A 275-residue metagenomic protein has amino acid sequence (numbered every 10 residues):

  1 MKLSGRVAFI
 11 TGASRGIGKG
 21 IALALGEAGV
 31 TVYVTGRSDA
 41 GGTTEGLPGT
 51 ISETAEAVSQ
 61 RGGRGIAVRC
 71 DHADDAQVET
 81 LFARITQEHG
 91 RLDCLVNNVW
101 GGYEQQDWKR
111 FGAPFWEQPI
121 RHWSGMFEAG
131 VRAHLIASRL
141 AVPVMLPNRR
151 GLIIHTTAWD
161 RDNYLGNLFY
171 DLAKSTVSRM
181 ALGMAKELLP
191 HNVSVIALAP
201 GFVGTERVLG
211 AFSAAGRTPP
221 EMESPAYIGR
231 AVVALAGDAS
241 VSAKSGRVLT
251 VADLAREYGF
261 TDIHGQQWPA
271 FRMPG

Functional and structural regions predicted by a protein language model:
M1-H89, W100-E104, W108-A113, R121-H122: Short-chain dehydrogenase/reductase
R6, G63-R64, R91-L92, S138 (+3 more regions): Active-site loop of short-chain dehydrogenase/reductase
L25, R91, I153, S178 (+2 more regions): Conserved Rossmann-fold SDR core element
G101-Q105, A113-H122, M126, L152-P190 (+1 more regions): Catalytic loop of short-chain dehydrogenase/reductase
D107, V193, F202-F212: Short beta-loop-alpha junction of Rossmann-like oxidoreductase domains
S138-R139, L182: A short, exposed helix-loop element centered on a Lys and neighboring polar residues
A197, A214-G275: C-terminal helical subdomain
